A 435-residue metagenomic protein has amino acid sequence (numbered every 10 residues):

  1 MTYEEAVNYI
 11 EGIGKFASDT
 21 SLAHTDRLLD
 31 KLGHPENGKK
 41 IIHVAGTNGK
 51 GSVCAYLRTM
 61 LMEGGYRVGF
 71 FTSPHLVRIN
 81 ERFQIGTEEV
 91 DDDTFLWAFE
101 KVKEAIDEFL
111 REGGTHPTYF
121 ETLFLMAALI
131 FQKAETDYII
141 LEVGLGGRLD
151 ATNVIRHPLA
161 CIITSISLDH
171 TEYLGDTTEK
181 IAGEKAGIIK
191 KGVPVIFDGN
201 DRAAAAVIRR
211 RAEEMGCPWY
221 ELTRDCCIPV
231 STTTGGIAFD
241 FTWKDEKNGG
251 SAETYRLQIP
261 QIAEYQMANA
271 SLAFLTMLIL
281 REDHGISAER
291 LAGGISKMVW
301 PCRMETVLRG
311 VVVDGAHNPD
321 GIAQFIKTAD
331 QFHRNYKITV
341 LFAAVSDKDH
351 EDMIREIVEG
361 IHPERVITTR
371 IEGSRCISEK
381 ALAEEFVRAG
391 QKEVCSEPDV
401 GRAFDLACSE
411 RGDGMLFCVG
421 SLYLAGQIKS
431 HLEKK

Functional and structural regions predicted by a protein language model:
M1-G46, V53-Y66, F71, D107-G114: Short functional linear segments
L29, H34-N37, E63-R156, E172 (+1 more regions): ATP-dependent carboxylate-amine ligase catalytic core
L123-Y173, A205, R209-T254: Extended acidic/charged loop-beta regions that coordinate divalent cations and stabilize anionic phosphate/carboxylate
K133, Y138-L141, L149-I162, I166-H170 (+2 more regions): Nucleotide phosphate-binding/pyrophosphate-handling subdomain across enzymes that bind or process nucleotide phosphates
A182-K190: Membrane-proximal helix-turn-helix segments that form the acceptor-binding/catalytic region of lipid-linked
D198-G199, R211-T233, I259-E264, L291-K297 (+4 more regions): Beta-strand->loop->alpha-helix junctions that form or flank phosphate-binding loops in nucleotide-handling enzymes
D201-G216, Y220, V311, I354-M415: C-terminal helical cap/extension that packs against the catalytic core of soluble nucleotide-cofactor enzymes
S421: Active-site-proximal loop/hinge segments that shape catalytic or ion-binding/gating pockets
